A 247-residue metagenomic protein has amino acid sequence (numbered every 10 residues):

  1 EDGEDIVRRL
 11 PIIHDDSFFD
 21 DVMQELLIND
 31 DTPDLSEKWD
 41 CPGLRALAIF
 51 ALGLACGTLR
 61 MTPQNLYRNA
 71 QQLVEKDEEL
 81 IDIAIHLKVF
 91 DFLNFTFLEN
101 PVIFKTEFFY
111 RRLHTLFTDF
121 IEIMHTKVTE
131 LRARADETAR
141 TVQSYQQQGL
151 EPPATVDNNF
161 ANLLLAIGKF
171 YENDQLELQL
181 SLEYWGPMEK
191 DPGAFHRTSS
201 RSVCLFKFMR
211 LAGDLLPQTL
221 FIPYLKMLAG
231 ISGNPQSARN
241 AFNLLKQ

Functional and structural regions predicted by a protein language model:
E1-Q247: Extended alpha-helical scaffold regions
